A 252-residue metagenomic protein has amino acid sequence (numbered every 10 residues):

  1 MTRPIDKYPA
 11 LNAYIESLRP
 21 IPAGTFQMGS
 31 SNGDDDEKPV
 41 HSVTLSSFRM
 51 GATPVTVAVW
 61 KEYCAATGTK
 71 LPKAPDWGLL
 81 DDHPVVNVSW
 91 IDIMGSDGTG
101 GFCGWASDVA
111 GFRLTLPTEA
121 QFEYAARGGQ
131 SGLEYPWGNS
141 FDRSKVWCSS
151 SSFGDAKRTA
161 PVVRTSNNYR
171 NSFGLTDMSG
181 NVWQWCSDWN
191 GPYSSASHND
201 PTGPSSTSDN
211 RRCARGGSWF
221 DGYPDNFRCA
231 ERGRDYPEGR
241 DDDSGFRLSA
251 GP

Functional and structural regions predicted by a protein language model:
M1-N12: N-terminal capping/linker segments that flank leucine-rich repeat
D6-Y8, D35-V40, E231-P237: Short, P/G- and charge-enriched loop/turn segments at secondary-structure junctions
A10-L71, V88-I91, S179-G180, L248 (+1 more regions): A short glycine-rich, aromatic-capped structural motif
I21, Q27, S31-N32, L79-D82 (+2 more regions): Functional-site microenvironments in short loops/helix caps that host divalent-cation chemistry
V40-T44, D76-W77, G154: Short, flexible turn/loop "capping" segments at secondary-structure junctions
S42, G51, S172-G174, P237: Short, surface-exposed beta-strand/loop micro-motifs that present aromatic residues
A66-P75, G132-Y135: Cytochrome P450 catalytic domain signature, combining two hallmark sequence patches
P237-G245: Short glycine/proline-enriched turn or capping motifs at secondary-structure junctions
